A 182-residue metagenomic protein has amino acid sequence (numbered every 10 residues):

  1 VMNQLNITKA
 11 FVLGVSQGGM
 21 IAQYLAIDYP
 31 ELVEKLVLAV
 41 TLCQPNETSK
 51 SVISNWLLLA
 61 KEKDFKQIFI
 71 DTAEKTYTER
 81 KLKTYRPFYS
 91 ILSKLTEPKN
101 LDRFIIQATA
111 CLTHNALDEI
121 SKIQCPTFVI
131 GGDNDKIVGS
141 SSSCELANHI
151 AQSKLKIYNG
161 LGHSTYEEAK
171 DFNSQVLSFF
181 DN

Functional and structural regions predicted by a protein language model:
V1-A10: Conserved acidic catalytic loop of the alpha/beta-hydrolase fold
V12-G14, A39, I130: Short beta-strand immediately N-terminal to the catalytic nucleophile in serine-hydrolase-like folds
G14, G18, A22: Gly/Ala-rich beta-loop-alpha elbow adjacent to hydrolase catalytic centers
Q23, I27, E34-E62: Flexible "cap/lid" loop of the alpha/beta hydrolase fold
E47-S49, Q67-E119: Conserved alpha/beta-hydrolase catalytic His-Asp/Glu region
I123, V129-G131, D135: Short beta-strand/loop motif that positions the catalytic acidic residue of the alpha/beta-hydrolase fold
K136-S142: Conserved alpha/beta-hydrolase "acid-adjacent" motif
L161-N173: Catalytic histidine-centered segment of alpha/beta-hydrolase-like enzymes
